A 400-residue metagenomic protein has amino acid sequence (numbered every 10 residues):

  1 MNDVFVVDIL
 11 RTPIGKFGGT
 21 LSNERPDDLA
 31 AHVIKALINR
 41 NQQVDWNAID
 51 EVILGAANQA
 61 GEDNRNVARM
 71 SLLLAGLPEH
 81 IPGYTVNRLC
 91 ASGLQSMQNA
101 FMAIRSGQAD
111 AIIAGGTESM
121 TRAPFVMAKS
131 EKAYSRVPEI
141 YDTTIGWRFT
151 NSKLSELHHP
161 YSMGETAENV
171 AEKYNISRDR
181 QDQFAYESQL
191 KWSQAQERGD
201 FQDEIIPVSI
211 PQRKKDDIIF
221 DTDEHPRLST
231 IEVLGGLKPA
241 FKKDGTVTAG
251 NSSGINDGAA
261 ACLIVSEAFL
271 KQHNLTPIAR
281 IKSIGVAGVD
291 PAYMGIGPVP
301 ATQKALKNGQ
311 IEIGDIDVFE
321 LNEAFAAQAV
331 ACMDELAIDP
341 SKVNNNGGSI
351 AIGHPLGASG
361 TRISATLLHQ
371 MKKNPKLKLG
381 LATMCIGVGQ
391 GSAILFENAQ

Functional and structural regions predicted by a protein language model:
M1-E24, I145, T150, T230-I296 (+6 more regions): Condensing-enzyme catalytic core mediating Claisen C-C bond formation in acyl metabolism
R11-T12, S22-N23, D27-H32, Q43 (+3 more regions): N-terminal extracellular/periplasmic Venus flytrap/periplasmic-binding protein-like
S22-A91, Q95-I112, T117-S135, I205-F220 (+2 more regions): Conserved beta-ketoacyl condensing-enzyme motif
E24, A56-I112, Y141-W147, H158-S162 (+4 more regions): Conserved catalytic cysteine-centered active-site region of acyl-thioester-dependent Claisen-condensing enzymes
P26-Q42, V67-S71, S96, M163-V170 (+5 more regions): Short, well-ordered amphipathic alpha-helical segments that serve as non-catalytic structural scaffolds within diverse
N87-E118, A171-D200, A261-A268, M333 (+2 more regions): Active-site-proximal alpha-helical scaffold in enzymes
A111-N169: Flexible glycine-/small-residue-enriched beta->alpha junction loops that bind anionic phosphate/pyrophosphate groups
E165-E168, F201, Q212, K282-A351: Active-site pocket-lining segment
